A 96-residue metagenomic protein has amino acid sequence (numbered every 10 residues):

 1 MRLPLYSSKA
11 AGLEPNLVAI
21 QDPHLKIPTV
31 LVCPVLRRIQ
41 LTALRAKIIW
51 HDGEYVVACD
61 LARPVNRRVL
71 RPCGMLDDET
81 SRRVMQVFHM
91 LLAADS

Functional and structural regions predicted by a protein language model:
M1-L3: Extreme N-terminal starter segment of soluble prokaryotic enzymes
L5-I49: Compact nucleic-acid interaction/catalytic patches
W50-S96: C-terminal terminal-subdomain/extension
